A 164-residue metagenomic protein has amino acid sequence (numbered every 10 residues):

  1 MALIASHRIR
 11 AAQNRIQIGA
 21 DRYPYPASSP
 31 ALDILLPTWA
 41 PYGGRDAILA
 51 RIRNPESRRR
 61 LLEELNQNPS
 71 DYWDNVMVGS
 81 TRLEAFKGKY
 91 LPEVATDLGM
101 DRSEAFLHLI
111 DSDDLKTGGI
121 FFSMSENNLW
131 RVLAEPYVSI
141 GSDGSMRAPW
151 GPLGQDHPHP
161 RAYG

Functional and structural regions predicted by a protein language model:
M1-G164: Active-site neighborhoods of metal-dependent hydrolases
